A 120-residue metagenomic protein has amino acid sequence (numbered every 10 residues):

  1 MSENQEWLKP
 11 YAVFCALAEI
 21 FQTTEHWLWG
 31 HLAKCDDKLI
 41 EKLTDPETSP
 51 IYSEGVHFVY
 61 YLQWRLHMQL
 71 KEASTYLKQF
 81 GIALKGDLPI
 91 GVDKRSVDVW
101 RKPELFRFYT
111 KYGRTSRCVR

Functional and structural regions predicted by a protein language model:
M1-G81, L88-R120: Active-site-proximal, well-structured secondary-structure segments within enzyme catalytic domains
